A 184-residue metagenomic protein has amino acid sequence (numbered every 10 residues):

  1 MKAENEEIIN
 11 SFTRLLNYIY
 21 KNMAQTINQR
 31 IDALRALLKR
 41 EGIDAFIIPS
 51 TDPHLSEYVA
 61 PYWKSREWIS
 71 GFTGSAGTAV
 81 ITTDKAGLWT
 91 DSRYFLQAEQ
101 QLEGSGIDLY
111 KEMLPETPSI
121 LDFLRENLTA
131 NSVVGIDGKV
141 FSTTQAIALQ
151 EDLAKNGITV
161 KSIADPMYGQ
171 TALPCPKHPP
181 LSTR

Functional and structural regions predicted by a protein language model:
A3-E7: Acidic, Ala/Val/Gly-enriched low-complexity intrinsically disordered segments
F12-L15: Intrinsic disorder
Y18-Y20: Low-complexity, intrinsically disordered or signal/transmembrane-proximal segments
A24-T129, V133, D137, F141 (+1 more regions): N-terminal accessory/capping or targeting/presequence segment of soluble
